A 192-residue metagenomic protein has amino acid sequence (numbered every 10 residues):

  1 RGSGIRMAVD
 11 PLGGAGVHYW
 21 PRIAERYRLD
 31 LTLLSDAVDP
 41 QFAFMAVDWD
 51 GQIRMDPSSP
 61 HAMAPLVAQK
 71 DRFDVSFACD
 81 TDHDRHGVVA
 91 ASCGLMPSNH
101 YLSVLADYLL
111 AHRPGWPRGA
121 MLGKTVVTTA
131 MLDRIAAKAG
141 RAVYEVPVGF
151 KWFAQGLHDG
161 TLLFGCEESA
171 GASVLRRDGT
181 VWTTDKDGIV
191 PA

Functional and structural regions predicted by a protein language model:
R1-A192: Phosphate-binding chemistry for phosphorylated carbohydrates and sugar-nucleotides
